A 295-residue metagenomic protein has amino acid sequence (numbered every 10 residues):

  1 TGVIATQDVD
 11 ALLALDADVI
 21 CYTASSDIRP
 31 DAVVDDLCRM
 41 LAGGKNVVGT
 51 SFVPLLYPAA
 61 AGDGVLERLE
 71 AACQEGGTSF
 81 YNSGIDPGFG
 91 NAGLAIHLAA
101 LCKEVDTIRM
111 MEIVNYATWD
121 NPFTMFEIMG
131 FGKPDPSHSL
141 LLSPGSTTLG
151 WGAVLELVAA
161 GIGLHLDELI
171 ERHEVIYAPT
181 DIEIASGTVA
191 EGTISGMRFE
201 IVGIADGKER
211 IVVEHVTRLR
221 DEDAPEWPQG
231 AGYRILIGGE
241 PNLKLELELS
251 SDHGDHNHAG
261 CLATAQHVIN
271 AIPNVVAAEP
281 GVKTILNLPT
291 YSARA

Functional and structural regions predicted by a protein language model:
T1-G43, G163, G260: N-terminal glycine-/serine-/threonine-rich beta1-alpha1-beta2 phosphate-ribose binding loop of Rossmann-like
L15, D35, G64, R68 (+7 more regions): Conserved active-site and cofactor/substrate-binding residues in soluble primary-metabolism enzymes
D27, D31-C38, A42-G43, S51-S79: Rossmann-fold NAD(P)-binding glycine/threonine-rich loop
G49-T50, F80-S83, R109-M110: General beta-strand structural signal in soluble alpha/beta enzymes
F89-L101: Alpha-helical support elements that line or immediately flank enzyme active sites and cofactor-binding pockets
A99-Y233, H258, N270: Active-site-lining helix/loop region of Rossmann-like oxidoreductase modules
R220-A295: C-terminal helical cap and adjacent loop that interface with cofactors, partners, or active-site loops
